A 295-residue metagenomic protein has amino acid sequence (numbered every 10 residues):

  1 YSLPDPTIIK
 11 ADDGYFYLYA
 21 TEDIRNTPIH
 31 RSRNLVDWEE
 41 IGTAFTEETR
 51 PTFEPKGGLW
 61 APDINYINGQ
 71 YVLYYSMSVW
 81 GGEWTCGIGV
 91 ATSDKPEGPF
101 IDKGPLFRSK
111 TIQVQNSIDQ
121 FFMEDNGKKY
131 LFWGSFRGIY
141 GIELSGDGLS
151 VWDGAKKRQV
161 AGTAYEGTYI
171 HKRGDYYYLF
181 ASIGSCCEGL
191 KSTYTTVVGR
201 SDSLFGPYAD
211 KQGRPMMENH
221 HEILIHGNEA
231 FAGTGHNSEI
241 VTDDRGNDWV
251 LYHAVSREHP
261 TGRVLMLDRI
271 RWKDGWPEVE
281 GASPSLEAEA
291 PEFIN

Functional and structural regions predicted by a protein language model:
Y1-N295: Carbohydrate-active catalytic/glycan-binding domains of CAZyme proteins, especially the secreted or lumenal ectodomains
